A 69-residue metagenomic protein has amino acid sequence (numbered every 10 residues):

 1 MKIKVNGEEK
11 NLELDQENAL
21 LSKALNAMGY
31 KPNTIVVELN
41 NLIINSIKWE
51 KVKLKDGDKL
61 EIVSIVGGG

Functional and structural regions predicted by a protein language model:
M1-G68: Ubiquitin-like/PB1-type beta-grasp interaction modules and other compact soluble beta-rich domains
